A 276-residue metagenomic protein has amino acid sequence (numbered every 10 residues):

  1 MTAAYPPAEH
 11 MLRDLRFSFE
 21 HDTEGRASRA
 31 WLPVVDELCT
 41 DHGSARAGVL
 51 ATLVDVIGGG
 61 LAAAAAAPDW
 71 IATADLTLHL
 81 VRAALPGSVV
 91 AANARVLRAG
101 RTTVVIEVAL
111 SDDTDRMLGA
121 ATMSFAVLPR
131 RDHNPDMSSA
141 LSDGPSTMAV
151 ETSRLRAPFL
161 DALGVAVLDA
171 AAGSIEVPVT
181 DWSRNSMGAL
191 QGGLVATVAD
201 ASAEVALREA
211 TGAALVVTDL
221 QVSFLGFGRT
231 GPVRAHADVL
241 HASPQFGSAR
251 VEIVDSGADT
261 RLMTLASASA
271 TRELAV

Functional and structural regions predicted by a protein language model:
M1-V276: Terminal targeting signals and extreme-terminal segments of soluble enzymes
